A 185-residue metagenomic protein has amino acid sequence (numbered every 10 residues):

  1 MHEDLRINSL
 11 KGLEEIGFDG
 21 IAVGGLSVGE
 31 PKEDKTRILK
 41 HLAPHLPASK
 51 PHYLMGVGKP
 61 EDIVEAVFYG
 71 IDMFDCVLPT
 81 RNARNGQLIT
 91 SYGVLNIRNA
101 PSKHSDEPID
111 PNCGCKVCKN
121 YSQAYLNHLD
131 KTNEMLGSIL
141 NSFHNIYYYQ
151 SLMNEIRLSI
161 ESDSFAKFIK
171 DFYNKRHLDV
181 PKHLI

Functional and structural regions predicted by a protein language model:
M1-I109: Glycine-rich phosphate/ribose-binding loops and adjacent secondary-structure elements that form binding surfaces
N112-I185: C-terminal extensions of enzymes
